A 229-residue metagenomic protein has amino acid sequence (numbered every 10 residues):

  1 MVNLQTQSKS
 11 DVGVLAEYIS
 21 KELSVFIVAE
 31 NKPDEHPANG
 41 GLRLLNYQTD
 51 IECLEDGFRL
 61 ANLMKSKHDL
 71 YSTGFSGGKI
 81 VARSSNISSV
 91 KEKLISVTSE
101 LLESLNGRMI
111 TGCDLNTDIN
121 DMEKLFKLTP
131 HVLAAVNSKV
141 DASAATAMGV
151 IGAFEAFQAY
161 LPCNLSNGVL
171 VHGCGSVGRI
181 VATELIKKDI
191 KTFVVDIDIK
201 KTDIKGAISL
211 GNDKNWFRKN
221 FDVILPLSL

Functional and structural regions predicted by a protein language model:
M1-N137: N-terminal ligand-binding/catalytic initiation module
S10-A16, S209-D213, S228-L229: Glycine-rich, charged/polar anion/phosphate-binding loops that engage phosphate groups from diverse ligands
D141-P226: Glycine-rich phosphate/diphosphate-binding loop of Rossmann-like nucleotide-binding domains
